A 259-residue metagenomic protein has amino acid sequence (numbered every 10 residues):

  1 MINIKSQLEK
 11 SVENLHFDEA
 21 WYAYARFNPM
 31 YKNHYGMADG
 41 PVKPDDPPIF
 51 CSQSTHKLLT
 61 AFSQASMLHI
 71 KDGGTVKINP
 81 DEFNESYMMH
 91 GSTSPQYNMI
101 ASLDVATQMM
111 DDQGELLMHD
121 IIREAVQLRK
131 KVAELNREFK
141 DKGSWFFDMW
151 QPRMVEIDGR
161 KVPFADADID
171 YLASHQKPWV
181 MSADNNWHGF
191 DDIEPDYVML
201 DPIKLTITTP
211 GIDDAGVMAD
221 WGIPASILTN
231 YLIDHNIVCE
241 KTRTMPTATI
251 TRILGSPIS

Functional and structural regions predicted by a protein language model:
M1-R137: Conserved PLP-enzyme active-site core in the AAT-like
I122-S259: Conserved C-terminal alpha-helix-loop-beta "cap" of PLP-dependent enzymes that closes/shapes the active-site mouth
